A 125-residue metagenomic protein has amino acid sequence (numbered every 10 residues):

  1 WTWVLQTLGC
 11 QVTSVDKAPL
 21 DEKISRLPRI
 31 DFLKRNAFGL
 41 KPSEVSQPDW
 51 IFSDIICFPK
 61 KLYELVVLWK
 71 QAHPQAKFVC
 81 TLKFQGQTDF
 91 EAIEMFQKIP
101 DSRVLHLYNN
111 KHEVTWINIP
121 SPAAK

Functional and structural regions predicted by a protein language model:
W1, I55-K60, Q85-Q87: Short acidic, S/G/P-rich loop/turn micro-motifs used as interaction or catalytic elements
W1-G9: Conserved SAM-binding loop of SAM-dependent methyltransferases across substrates and taxa, primarily the Class I
T2-W3, I24, L62-Y63, F90: Short glycine-/acidic-enriched loop or helix-start segments at secondary-structure transitions that form or flank
V4, G39, L68-W69: A generic secondary-structure signal
L8, L27-P28, P74, P100: Short, structured coil segments at secondary-structure junctions
C10-W50, F58-K60: S-adenosyl-L-methionine
F52-S53, C80: Redox-cofactor binding/interface segments in oxidoreductases and associated redox assembly factors
Y63-A124: C-terminal substrate-binding/active-site "lid" region of AdoMet-derived donor-dependent transferases
